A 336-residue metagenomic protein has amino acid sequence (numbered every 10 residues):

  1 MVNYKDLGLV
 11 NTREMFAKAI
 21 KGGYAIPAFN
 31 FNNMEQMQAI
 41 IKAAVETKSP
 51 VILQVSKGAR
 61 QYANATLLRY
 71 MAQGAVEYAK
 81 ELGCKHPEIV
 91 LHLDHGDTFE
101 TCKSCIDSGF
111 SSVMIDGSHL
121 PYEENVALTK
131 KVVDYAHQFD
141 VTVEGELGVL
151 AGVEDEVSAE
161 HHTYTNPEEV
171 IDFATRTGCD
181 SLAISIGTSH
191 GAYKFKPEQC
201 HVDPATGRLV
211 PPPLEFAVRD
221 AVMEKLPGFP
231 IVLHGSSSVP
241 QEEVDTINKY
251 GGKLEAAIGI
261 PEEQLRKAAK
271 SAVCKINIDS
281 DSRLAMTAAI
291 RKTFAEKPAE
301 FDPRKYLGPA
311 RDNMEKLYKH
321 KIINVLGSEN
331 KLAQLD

Functional and structural regions predicted by a protein language model:
M1-P27, E300-F301: Generic N-terminal amphipathic, Lys/Arg-enriched alpha-helix
N3, Y24-N32, A59-R60, K305 (+1 more regions): A short N-terminal beta->alpha junction/helix N-cap motif
D6, Y62, H119, L209 (+2 more regions): Charge-dense, low-complexity intrinsically disordered segments
V10-K21, M34-A59, T66-H86, H95-P230 (+6 more regions): Alpha/beta enzyme core
I26-N30, L91-H92, M114, I231-L233 (+2 more regions): Short catalytic-loop micro-motif centered on adjacent basic/acidic residues
G148, S236, D281: An acidic- and aromatic-residue-enriched active-site/binding cleft used to recognize and process polar
L233-V239: Short catalytic/ligand-gating loop segments at beta-alpha or beta-beta junctions within enzyme catalytic domains
K249, I260-D336: C-terminal alpha-helical cap/extension of soluble enzyme domains
